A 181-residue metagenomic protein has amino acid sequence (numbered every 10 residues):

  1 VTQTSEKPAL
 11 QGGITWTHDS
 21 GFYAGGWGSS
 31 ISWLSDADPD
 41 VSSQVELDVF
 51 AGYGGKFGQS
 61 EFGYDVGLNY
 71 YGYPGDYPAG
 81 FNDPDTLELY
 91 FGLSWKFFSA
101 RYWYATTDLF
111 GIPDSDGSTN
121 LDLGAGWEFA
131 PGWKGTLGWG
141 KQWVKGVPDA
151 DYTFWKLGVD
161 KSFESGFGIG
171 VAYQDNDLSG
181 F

Functional and structural regions predicted by a protein language model:
V1, H18, G28-S32, G55 (+5 more regions): Transmembrane beta-strands of outer-membrane beta-barrel pores
V1-T17: Outer-membrane beta-barrel initiation region
T2-T4, F22-D83, D149: Surface-exposed loop and membrane-interface regions of Gram-negative outer-membrane beta-barrel proteins
E6-L10, S43-L47, F62, D83-L89 (+3 more regions): Residues that define the transmembrane beta-barrel architecture of outer-membrane proteins
G12-H18, V49-G55, L68, L89-W95 (+3 more regions): Residues on the lipid-exposed face of transmembrane beta-strands in outer-membrane beta-barrel proteins
S20-G26, G58-V66, F97-Y102, W127 (+2 more regions): Repeated loop/turn-to-beta-strand initiation elements of outer-membrane beta-barrel proteins
S35-D38, Y77, D108-P113, D122 (+1 more regions): Extracellular loop and loop/strand-boundary signature of outer-membrane beta-barrel proteins
A150-F181: Predominantly the C-terminal beta-signal and adjacent terminal strand-loop region of outer-membrane beta-barrel
